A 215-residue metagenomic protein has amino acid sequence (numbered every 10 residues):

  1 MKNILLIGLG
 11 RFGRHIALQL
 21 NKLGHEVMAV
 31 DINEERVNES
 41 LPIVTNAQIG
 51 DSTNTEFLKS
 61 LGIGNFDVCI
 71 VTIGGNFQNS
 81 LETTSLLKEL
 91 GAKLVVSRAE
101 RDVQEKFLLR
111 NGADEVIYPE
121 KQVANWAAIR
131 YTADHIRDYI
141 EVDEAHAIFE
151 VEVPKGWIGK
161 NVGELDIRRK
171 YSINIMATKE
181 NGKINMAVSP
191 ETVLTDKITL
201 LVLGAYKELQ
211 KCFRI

Functional and structural regions predicted by a protein language model:
M1-I215: Cytosolic regulatory regions of ion transport systems
